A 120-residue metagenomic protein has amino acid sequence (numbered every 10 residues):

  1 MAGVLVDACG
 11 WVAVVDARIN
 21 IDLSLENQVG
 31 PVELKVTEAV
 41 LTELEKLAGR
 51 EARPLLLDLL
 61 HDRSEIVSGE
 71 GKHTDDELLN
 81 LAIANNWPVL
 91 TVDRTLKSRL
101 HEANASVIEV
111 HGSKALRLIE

Functional and structural regions predicted by a protein language model:
M1-D62: Domain-level signal for Mg2+-assisted phosphodiester chemistry and nucleotide/NA-binding surfaces in nucleic-acid
K35-E120: Nuclease catalytic cores that cleave nucleic-acid phosphodiester bonds, predominantly acidic two-metal-ion
